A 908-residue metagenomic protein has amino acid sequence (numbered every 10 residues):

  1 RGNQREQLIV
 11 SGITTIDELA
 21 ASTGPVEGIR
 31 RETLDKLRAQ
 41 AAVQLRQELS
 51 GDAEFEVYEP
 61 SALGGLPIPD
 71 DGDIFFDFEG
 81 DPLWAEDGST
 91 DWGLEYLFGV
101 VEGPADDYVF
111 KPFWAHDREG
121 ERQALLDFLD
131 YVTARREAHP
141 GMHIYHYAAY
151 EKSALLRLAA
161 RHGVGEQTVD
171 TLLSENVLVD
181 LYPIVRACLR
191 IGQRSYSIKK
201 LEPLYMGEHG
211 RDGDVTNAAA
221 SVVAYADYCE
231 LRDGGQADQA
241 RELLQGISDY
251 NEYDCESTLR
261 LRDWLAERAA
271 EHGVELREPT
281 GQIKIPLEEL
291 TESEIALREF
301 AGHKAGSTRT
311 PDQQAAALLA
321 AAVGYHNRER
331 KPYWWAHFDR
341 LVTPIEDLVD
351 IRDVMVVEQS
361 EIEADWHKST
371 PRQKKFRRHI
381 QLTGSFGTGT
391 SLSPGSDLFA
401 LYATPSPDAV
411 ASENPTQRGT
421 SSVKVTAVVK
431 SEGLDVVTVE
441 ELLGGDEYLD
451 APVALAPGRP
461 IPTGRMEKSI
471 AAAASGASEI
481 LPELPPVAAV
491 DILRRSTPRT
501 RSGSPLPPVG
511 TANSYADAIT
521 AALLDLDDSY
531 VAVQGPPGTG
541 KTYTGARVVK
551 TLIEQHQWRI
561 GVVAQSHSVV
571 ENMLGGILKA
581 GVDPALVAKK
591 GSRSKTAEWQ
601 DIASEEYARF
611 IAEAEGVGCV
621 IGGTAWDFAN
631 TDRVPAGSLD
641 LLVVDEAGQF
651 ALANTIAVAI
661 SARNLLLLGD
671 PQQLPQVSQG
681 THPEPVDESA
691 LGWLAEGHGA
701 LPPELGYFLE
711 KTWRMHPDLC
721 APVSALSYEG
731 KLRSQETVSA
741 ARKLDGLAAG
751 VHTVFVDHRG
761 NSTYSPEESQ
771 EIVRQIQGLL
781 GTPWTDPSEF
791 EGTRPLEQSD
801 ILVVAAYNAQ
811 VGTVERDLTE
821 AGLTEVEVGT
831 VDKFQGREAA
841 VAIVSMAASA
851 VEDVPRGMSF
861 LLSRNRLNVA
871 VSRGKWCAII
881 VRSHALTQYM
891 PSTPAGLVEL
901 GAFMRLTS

Functional and structural regions predicted by a protein language model:
G2, A219-T308: Mixed-charge, glycine-rich, non-catalytic linkers/tails in nucleic-acid processing enzymes
N3-D87, D91-W92, A134, N327-V356: Long, highly charged low-complexity segments
L66-D127, S396, V425-P498, G503-N513 (+6 more regions): Metal-dependent catalytic core segments for phosphate chemistry
Y145, Q167-E252: Active-site-proximal helix-loop-helix substrate-binding element of RNase H-like nuclease domains
E275-D408, V570, P766, Q770-Q777 (+2 more regions): Accessory interdomain/linker segments of ATP-dependent helicases and helicase-like nucleic-acid enzymes that mediate
R340-P482: Conserved ASCE P-loop ATPase motor domains encompassing nucleic-acid-directed helicases/translocases
E440-D627, K731-E789, N808: ASCE P-loop NTPase motor cores of helicases and related translocases
E554-W558, A564-E571, G575, A580-G581 (+2 more regions): Conserved helicase motor core of SF1/SF2 NTP-dependent helicases
